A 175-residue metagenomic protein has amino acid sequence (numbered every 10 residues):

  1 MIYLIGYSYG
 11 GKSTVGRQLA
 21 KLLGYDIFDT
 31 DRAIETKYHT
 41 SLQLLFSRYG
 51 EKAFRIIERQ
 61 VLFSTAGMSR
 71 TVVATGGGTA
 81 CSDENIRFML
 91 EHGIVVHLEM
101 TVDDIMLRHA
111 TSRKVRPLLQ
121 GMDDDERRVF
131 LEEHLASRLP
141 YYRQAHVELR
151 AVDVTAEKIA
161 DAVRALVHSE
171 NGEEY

Functional and structural regions predicted by a protein language model:
L4: Hydrophobic anchor at the beta1->P-loop junction of P-loop NTPases
Y7: P-loop (Walker A) phosphate-binding loop of NTP-binding proteins
S13: Walker A/P-loop
K21-R32: Post-Walker A helix-loop "phosphate-sensing" segment adjacent to the P-loop in P-loop NTPases
L22, A136-Y175: NTP-dependent small-molecule kinase module
R32-L90, V115: ATP-dependent small-molecule kinase phosphotransfer cores that center on conserved nucleotide phosphate-binding segments
H92-L139: A glycine- and Lys/Arg-enriched "phosphate-lid" helix/loop adjacent to the NTP-binding pocket of small-molecule kinases
